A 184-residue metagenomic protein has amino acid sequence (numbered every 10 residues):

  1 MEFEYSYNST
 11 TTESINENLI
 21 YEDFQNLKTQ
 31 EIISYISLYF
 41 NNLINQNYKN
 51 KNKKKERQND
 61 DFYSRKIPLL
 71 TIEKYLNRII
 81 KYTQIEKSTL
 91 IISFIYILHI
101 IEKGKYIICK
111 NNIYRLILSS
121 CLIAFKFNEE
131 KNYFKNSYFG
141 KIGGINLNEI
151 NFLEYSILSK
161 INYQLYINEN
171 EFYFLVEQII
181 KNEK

Functional and structural regions predicted by a protein language model:
M1-S88, I92, Y96-I108, N151 (+3 more regions): Acidic, Ser/Thr/Pro-rich regulatory low-complexity segments at or just upstream of the first helical elements of major
I113-S119, I123-A124, N128-I150, E154 (+2 more regions): Alpha-helical bundle/repeat cores within regulatory domains of eukaryotic proteins
